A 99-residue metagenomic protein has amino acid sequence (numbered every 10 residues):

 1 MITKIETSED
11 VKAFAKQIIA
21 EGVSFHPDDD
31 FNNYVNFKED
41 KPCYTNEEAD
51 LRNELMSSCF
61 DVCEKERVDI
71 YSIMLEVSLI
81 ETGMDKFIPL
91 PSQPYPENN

Functional and structural regions predicted by a protein language model:
M1-T3, S92-N99: Short intrinsically disordered terminal tails
T3-K4, Y44: Generic alpha-helical structural element
T7: Active-site and NAD+-binding cores of ADP-ribose-processing enzymes
D10: Residue-level recognition of oxygen-bearing side chains
A13, Q17-P96: Acidic, low-complexity, intrinsically disordered interaction modules
